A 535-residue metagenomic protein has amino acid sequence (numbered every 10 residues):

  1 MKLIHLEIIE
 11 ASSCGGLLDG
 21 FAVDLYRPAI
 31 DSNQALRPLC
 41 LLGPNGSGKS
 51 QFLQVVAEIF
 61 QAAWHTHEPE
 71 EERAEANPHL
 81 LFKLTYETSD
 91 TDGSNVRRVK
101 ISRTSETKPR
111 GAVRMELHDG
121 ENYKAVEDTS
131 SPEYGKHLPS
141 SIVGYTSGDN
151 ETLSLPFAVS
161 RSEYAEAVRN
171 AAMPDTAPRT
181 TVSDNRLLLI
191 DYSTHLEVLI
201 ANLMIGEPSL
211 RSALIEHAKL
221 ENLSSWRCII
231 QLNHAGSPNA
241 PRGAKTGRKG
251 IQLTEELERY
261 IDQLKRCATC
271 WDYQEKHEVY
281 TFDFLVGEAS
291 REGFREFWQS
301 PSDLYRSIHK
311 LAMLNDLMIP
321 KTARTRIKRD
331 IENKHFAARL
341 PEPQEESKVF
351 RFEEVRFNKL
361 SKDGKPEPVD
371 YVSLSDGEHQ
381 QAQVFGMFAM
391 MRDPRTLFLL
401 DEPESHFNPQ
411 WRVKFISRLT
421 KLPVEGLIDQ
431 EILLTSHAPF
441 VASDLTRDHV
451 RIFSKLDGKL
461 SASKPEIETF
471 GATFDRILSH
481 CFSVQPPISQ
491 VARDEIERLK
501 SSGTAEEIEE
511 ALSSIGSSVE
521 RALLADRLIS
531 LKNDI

Functional and structural regions predicted by a protein language model:
M1-E71, H79, T88-T91, D330-C481 (+1 more regions): Switch/communication elements of ASCE P-loop NTPase nucleotide-binding domains
M1-S13, T194-H379, G386-D393, L397: Extended helical coiled-coil dimerization/tether regions that scaffold and oligomerize large DNA-maintenance assemblies
G43, L155-S162, D191, E216-A218: Intrinsically disordered, low-complexity N-terminal extensions of AAA+/P-loop NTPases that precede the structured
L53-A112, H118-K124: Conserved P-loop NTP-binding catalytic core
R73-A76, D128-H137, E216-E221, F388-M390 (+2 more regions): A general structural signal for short secondary-structure junctions and capping/turn motifs
N95-D149, L153-P174: Glycine-rich phosphate-binding loops of NTPases
G135, V143, D149-N150, K421 (+1 more regions): RecA-like P-loop NTPase motor core
S162-R169, T181-I190: Extended serine/threonine-enriched, polar tracts that run as long, contiguous segments within proteins
